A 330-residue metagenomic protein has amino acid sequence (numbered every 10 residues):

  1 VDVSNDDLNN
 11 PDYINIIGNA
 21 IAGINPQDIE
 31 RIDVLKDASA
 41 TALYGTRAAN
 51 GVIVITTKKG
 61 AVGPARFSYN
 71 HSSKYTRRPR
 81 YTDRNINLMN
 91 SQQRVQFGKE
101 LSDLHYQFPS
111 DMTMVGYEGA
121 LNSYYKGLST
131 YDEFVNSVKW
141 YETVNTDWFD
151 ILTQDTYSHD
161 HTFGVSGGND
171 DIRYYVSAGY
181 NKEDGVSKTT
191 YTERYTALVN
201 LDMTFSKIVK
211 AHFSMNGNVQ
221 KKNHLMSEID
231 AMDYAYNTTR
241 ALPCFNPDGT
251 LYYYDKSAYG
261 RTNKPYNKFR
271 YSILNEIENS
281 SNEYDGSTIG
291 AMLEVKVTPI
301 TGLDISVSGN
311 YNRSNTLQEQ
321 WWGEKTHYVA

Functional and structural regions predicted by a protein language model:
D2-I21, A61-K188, M226-E228, L274-E283 (+1 more regions): Residues embedded in well-ordered regular secondary structure
G18-G23, Y44, M203: A general structural signal for stabilizing positions within well-ordered secondary structure
Q27-I29, A48-V52, P64-S68: Extracytoplasmic
I32-D33, I53-I55: Non-catalytic regulatory/gating segments with a bias toward low-complexity or hydrophobic composition
S39, G45-A49, T57-K58: Periplasmic N-terminal soluble interaction domains immediately after the signal peptide in Gram-negative
F67-S73, A178-Y180, F213-V219, V307-R313: Transmembrane beta-barrel strands of outer-membrane/channel proteins
R78-R80, V138-G179, E183-T190, T196-K268 (+3 more regions): Flexible loop and strand-edge segments within Gram-negative outer membrane beta-barrel domains
G290-V297, G309-R313: Alpha-helical support elements that line or immediately flank enzyme active sites and cofactor-binding pockets
